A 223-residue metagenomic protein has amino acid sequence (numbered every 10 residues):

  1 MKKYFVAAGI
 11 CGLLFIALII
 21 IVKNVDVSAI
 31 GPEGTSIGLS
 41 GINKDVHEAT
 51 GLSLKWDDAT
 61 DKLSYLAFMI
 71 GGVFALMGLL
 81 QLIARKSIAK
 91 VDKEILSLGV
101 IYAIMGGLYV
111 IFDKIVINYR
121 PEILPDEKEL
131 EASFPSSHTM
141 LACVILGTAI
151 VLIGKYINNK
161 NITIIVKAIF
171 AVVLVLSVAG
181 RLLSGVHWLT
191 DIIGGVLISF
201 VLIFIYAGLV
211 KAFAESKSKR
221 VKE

Functional and structural regions predicted by a protein language model:
K2-A132, M140-V166: Hydrophobic alpha-helical bundle signature of multipass membrane enzymes
Y4-G9, K23, P125-E223: Membrane-embedded catalytic cores of phosphoryl/pyrophosphoryl-handling enzymes
